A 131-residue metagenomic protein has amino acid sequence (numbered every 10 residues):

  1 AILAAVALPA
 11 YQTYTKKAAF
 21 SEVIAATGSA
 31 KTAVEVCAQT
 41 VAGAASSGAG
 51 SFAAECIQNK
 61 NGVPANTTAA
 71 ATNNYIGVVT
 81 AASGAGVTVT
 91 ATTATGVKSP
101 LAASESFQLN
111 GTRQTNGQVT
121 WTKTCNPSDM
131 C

Functional and structural regions predicted by a protein language model:
A1-C37: Amphipathic alpha-helical segments typified by the pilin-like N-terminal helix that continues immediately C-terminal
A38-C131: Periplasmic/extracellular, small/polar-rich flexible segments of pilin-like filament-forming proteins
